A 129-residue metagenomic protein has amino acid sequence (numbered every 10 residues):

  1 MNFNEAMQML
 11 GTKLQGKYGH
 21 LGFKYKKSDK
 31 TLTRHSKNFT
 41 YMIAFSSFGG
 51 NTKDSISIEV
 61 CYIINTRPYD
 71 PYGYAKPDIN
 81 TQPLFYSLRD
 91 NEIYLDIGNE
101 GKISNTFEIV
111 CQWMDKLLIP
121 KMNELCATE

Functional and structural regions predicted by a protein language model:
M1-K13, Y25-D29, T33-E129: Intrinsically disordered, low-complexity regulatory regions enriched in serine/threonine/proline and acidic residues
Y18: Acidic, metal-coordinating catalytic segment for phosphate/diphosphate chemistry, firing primarily on the Nudix
